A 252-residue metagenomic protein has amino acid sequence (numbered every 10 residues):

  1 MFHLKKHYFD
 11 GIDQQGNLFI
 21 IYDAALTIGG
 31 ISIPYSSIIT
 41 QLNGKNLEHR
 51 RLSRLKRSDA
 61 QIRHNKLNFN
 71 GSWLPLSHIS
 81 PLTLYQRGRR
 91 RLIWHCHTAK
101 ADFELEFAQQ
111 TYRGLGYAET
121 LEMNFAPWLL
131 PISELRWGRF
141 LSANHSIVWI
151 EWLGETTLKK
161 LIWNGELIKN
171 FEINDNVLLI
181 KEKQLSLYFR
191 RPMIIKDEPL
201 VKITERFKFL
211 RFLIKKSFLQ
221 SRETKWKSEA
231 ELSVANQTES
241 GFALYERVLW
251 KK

Functional and structural regions predicted by a protein language model:
M1-K252: Structured soluble/peripheral alpha/beta segments that form catalytic or ligand/cofactor-binding pockets
